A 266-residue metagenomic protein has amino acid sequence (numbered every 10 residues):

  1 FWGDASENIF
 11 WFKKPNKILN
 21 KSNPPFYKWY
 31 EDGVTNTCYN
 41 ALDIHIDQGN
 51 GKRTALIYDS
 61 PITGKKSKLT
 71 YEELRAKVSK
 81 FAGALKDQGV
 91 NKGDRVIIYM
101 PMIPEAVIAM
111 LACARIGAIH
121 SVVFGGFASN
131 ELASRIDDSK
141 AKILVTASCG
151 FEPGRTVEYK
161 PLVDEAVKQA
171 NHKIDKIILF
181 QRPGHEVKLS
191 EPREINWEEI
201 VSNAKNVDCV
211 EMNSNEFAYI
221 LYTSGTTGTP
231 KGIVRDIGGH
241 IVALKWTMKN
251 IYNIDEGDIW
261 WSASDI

Functional and structural regions predicted by a protein language model:
F1-L69, E73-A76, K80, L162 (+3 more regions): N-lobe entry segment of adenylate-forming
D43-I44, K86, P104-F124, E131-A133 (+2 more regions): Hydrophobic alpha-helical segments in the ANL/AMP-binding
K52-T54, I177-F180, S190-Y222, T229 (+2 more regions): Conserved pre-ATP/AMP-binding loop-to-beta segment of ANL
L56-L111, A128, L132-A133, R193-E199 (+1 more regions): Conserved AMP-binding/adenylate-forming core of the ANL superfamily
T63-K65, I220-I233, M248: Conserved adenylation A10 loop of the ANL superfamily
V96, G117, T226: Conserved G/P- and acidic residue-centered "switch" motifs that form tight phosphate/ATP-binding loops in soluble
M100-I103, F124, S264-I266: Conserved AMP-binding
R115-E199: Structural core segment of the AMP-binding/adenylate-forming
